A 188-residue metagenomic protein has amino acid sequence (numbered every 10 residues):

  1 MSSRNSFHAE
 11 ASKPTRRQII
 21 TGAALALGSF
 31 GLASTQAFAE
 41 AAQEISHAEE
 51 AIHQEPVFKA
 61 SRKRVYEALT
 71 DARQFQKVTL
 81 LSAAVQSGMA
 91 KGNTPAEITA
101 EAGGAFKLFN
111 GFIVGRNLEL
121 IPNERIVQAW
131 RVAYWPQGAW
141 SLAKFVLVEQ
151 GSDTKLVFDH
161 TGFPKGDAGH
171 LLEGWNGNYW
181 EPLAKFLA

Functional and structural regions predicted by a protein language model:
M1-P14: N-terminal secretory signal peptides
K13-Q18, S29-E44: N-terminal twin-arginine translocation
S46-R62: Terminal, regulation- and interaction-focused segments at domain boundaries
A51-H53, G111-G115, G138-K144: Short, surface-exposed coil-to-beta transition loops
R62-K63, L118-E124, V146-K155: A short, structured loop/turn motif at beta-sheet edges
V65-Y66, F75, F106, N117 (+4 more regions): Hydrophobic pocket/interface hotspot
Q74-F112: Short beta-edge strand/loop motif at the mouth of beta-sheet-based domains
R131-G177: Beta-strand/loop substructures that line and gate deep hydrophobic ligand-binding cavities in soluble
